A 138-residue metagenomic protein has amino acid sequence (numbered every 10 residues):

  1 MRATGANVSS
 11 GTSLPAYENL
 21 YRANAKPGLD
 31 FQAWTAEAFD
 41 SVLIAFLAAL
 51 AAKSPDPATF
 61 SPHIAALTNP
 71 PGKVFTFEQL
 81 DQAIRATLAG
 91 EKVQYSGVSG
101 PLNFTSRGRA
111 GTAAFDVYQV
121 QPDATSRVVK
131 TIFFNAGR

Functional and structural regions predicted by a protein language model:
M1-R138: Extracytosolic ligand-binding ectodomains
